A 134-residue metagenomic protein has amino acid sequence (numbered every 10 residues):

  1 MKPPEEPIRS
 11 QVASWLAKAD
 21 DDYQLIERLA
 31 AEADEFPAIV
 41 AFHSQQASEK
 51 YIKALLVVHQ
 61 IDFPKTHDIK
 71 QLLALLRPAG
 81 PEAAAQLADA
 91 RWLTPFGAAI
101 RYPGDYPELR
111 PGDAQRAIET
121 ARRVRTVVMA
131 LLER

Functional and structural regions predicted by a protein language model:
M1-R134: Terminal alpha-helical segments
